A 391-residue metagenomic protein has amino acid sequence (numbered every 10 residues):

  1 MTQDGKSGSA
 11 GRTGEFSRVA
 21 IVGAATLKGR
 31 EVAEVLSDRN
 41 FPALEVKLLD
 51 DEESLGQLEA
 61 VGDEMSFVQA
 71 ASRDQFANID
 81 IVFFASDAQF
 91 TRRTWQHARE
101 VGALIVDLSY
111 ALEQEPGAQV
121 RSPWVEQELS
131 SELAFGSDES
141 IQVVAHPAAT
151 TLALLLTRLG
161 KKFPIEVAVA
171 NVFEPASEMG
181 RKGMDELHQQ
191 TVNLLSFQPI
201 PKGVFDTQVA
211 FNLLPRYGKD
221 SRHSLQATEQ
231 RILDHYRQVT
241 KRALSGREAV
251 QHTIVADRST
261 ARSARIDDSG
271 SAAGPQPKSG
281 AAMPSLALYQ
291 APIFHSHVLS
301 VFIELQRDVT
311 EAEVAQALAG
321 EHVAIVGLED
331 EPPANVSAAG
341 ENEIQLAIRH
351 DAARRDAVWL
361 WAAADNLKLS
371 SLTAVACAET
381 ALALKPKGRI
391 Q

Functional and structural regions predicted by a protein language model:
T2-T207, G246-I254, P277-M283, A334-G340 (+4 more regions): N-terminal Rossmann-like NAD(P) cofactor-binding subdomain of oxidoreductases, focused on the glycine-rich
A24, K28, V32, T94 (+7 more regions): General structural feature for long, well-ordered alpha-helical segments within catalytic domains of soluble enzymes
E52-S54, P147-A148, V172-M179, L213-D220 (+2 more regions): Glycine-rich beta-alpha junction loops
G136-V143, Q208-H223, A357-A362: Helix-loop-beta segment of a Rossmann-like dinucleotide-binding subdomain
N212-V250, I254, S279-L288: Oxyanion-binding "anion nests"
A249, T253-I254, G280-Q391: C-terminal active-site/capping subdomain that shapes the small-molecule cofactor and substrate pocket of enzyme
H252, D257, D267-D268: Intrinsic-disorder-associated, low-complexity terminal segments enriched in Asp/Asn/His/Tyr and depleted of Lys/Arg
R265, S269-S271, P275-Q276: N-terminal polybasic/positive-inside topogenic patches
